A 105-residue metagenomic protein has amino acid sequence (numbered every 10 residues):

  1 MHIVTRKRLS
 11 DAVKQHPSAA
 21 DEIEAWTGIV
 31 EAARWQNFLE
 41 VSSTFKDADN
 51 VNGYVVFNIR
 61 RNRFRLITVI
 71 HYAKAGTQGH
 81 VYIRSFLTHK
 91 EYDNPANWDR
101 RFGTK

Functional and structural regions predicted by a protein language model:
M1-G28: Arg/Lys-rich, positively charged N-terminal/basic patches that mediate binding to nucleic acids
V4-K7, Q36, S43, V81 (+1 more regions): Residue-level signal for pocket-adjacent positions within structured domains
A25-W26, A32-W35, W98: Tryptophan-centered motif/residue detector
A32-N58: A short, surface-exposed loop/turn module that caps and links secondary-structure elements
R60-N62: Short strand-coil-strand connectors
F64-K105: Enriched for short, Lys/Arg-rich terminal
